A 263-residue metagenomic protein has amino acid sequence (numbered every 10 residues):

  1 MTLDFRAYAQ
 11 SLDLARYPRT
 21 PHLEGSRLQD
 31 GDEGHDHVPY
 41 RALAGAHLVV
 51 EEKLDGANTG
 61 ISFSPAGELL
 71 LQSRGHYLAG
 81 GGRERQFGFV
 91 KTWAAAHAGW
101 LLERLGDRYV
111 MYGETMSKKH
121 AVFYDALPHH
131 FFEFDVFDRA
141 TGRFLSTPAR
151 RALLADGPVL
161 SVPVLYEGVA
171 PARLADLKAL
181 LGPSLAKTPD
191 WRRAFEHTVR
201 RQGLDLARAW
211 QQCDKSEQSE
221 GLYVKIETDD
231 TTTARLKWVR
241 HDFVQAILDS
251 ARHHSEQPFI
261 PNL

Functional and structural regions predicted by a protein language model:
T2-L263: Core nucleotide-handling region used for phosphoryl-transfer chemistry
